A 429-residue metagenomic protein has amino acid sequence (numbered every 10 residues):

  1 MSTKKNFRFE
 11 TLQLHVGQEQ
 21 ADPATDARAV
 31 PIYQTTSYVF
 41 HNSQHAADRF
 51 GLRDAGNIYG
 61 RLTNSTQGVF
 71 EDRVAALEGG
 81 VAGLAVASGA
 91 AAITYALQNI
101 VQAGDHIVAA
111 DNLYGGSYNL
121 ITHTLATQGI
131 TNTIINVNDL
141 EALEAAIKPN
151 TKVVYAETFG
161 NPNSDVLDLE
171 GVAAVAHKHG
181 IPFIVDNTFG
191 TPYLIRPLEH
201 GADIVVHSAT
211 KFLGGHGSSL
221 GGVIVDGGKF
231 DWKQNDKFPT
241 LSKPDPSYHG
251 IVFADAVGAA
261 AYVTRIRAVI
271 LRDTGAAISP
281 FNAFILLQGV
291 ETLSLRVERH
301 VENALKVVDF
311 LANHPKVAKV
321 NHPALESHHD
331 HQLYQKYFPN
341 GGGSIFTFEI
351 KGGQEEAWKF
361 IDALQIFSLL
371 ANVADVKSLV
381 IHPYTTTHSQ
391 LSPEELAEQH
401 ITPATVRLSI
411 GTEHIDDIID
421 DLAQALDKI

Functional and structural regions predicted by a protein language model:
S2, E10, T122-H123, T131 (+4 more regions): PLP-dependent enzyme catalytic core of the Aspartate aminotransferase-like
S2-K4, G17-A21, L84-N313: Conserved PLP-enzyme active-site core in the AAT-like
S2-N64, D72-R73: N-terminal "arm"/small-domain region of PLP-dependent enzymes with the aminotransferase-like
N42-T94, G116-T124: Conserved N-terminal alpha-helix of the aminotransferase class I/II PLP-enzyme fold
A55, V81, N282, L286 (+3 more regions): Short amphipathic alpha-helical segments
F159, T188-G190, L325, K351 (+1 more regions): Active-site beta-loop-alpha junctions enriched in small/polar residues
V297, L305, D309-A312, K316-V406 (+1 more regions): Conserved C-terminal alpha-helix-loop-beta "cap" of PLP-dependent enzymes that closes/shapes the active-site mouth
